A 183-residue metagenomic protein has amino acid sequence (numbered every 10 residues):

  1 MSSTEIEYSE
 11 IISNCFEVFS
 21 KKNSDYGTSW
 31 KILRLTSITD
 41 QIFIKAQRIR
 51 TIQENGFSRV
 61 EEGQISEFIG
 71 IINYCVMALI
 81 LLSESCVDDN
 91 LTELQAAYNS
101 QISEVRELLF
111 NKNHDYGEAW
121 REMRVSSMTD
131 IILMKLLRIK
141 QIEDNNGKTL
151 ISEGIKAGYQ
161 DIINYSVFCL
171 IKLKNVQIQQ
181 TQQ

Functional and structural regions predicted by a protein language model:
M1-Q183: Intrinsically disordered, low-complexity regulatory regions that flank transcription factor DNA-binding cores
